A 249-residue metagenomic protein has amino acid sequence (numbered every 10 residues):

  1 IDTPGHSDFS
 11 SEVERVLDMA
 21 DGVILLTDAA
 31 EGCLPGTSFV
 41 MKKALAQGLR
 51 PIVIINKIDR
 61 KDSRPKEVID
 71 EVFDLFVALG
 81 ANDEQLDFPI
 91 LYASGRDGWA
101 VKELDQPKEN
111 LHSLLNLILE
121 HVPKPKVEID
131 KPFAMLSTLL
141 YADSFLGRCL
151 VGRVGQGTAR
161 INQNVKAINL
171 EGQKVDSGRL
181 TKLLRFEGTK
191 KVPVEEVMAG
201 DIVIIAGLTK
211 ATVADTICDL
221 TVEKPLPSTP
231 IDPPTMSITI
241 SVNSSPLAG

Functional and structural regions predicted by a protein language model:
I1-G249: Structural and coupling elements of P-loop NTPases
